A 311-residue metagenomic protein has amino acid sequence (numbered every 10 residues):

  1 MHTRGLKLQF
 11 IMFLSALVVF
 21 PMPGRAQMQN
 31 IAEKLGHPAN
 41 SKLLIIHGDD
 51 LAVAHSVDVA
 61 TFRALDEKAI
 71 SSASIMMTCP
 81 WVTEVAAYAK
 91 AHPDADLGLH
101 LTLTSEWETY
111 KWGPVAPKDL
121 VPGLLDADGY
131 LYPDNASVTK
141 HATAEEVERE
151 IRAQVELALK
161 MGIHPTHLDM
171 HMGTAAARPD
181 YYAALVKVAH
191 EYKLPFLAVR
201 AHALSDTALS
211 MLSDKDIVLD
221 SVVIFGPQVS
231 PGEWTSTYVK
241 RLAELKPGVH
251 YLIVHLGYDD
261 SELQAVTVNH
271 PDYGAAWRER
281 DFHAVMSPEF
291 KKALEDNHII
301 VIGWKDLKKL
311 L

Functional and structural regions predicted by a protein language model:
Q9-P21: Bacterial N-terminal signal peptides
G24-I45: N-terminal pre-catalytic segment of deacetylase/amide-hydrolase enzymes
K34-G36, T61-E67, E84-D96, G113-D126 (+3 more regions): Acidic (Asp/Glu)-rich catalytic clusters
L43-I45, I70-S74, D94-H100, P165-D169 (+3 more regions): Structural preference for beta-strand elements that scaffold enzyme active sites
H55-C79: A short alpha/beta connector and helix-capping loop motif
W112-S137, V266-G274: Active-site gating loops and adjacent loop-to-helix segments of metal-dependent hydrolytic enzymes
A144-I217, V222-S236, A243, H283: Catalytic domains of cell-wall/extracellular-matrix polysaccharide-remodeling enzymes, centered on de-N-acetylation
F196-V199, H270-L311: C-terminal domain-boundary segment and adjacent tail
